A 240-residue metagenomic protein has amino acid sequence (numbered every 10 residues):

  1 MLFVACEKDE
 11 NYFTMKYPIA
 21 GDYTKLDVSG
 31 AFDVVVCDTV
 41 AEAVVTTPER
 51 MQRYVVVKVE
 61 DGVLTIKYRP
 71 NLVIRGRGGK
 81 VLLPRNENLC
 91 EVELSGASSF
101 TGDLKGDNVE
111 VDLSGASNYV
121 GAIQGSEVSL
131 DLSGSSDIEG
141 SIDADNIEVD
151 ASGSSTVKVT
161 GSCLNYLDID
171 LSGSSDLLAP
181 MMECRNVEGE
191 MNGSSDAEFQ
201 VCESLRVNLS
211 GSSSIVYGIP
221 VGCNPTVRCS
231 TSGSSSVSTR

Functional and structural regions predicted by a protein language model:
M1-V4: Sec-dependent bacterial lipoprotein signal peptides
C6-D112, V120-D131, E139-D145, S162-L167 (+2 more regions): Acidic (Asp/Glu) and glycine-rich low-complexity loops/linkers that are typically intrinsically disordered
S114-S117, S195: Intrinsically disordered, low-complexity tandem-repeat regions enriched in Proline and Serine
G140-R240: Short, surface-exposed interaction patches in beta-rich subdomains that mediate adhesion/assembly near membranes
